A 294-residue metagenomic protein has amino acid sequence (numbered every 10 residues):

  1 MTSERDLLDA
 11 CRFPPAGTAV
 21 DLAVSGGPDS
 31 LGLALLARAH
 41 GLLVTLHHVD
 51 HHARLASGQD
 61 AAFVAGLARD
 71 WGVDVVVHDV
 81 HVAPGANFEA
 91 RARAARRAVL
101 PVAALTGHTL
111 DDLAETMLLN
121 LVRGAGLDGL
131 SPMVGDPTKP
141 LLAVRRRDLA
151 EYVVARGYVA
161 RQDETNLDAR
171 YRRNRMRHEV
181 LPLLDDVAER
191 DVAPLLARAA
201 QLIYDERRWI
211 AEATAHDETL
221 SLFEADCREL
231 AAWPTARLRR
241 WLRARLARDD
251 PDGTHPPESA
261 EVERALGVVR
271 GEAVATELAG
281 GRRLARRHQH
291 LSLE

Functional and structural regions predicted by a protein language model:
M1-P182: Core alpha/beta nucleotide-donor-binding catalytic domains of modification enzymes
T2-D29, T45-H51, V80-V82, H178 (+1 more regions): AMP-forming adenylation/ATP pyrophosphatase catalytic core
H40, W71, V187, D249-G253 (+1 more regions): Solvent-exposed amphipathic alpha-helical surface segments
L100-A103, L184, T214, L293: Enrichment for repetitive, rod-forming helical segments
T109-E261: Flexible helical/loop "lid" subdomain adjacent to adenine-nucleotide binding pockets
